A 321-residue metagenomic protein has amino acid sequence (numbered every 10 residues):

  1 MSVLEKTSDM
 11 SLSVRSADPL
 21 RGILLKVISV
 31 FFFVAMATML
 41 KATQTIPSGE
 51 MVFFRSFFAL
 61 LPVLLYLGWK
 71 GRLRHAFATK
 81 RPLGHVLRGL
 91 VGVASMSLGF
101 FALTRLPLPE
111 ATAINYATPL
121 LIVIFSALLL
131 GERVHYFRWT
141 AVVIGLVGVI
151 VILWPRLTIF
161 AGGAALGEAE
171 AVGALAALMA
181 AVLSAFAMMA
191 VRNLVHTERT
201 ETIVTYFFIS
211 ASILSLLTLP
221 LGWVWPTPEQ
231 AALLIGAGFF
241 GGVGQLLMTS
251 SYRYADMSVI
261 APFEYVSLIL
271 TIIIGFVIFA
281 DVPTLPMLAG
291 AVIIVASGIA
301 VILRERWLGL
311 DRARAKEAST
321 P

Functional and structural regions predicted by a protein language model:
M1-I28, L60-L87, F160-L166, H196 (+3 more regions): Membrane-interface interhelical linkers
M1-L25, V123-L178, V182, V295-P321: Juxtamembrane helix-loop boundary signature in multi-pass membrane transporters
G22-K26, T79-G89, V134-V147, G173-A174 (+2 more regions): Cytoplasmic-side transmembrane-helix entry/capping segments in multi-pass membrane proteins
V30-V34, L64, G89-S97, P119-I124 (+7 more regions): Hydrophobic/small/kink-forming positions within alpha-helical transmembrane segments of polytopic membrane proteins
F32, G71-P109, N115, V151 (+1 more regions): Specific transmembrane alpha-helical segments of multi-pass solute transporters/efflux pumps, especially DMT/EamA
F32-A59, F186-S210: Juxtamembrane helix-loop-helix junctions in multi-pass membrane proteins
G99, T118-V143, I269-L288: C-terminal transmembrane-helix exit sites in multi-pass transporters
A111-A117, L194-S210, Q245-F276: Helix-helix packing/entry segments at the starts of transmembrane helices
